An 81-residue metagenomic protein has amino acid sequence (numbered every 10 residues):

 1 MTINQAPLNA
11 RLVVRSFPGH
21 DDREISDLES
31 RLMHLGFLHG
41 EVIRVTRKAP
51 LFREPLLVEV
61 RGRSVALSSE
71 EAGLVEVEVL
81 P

Functional and structural regions predicted by a protein language model:
M1-L38, R44-V45, P50, E54-P81: Compact, charge-rich alpha-helical regulatory domains located at protein termini
